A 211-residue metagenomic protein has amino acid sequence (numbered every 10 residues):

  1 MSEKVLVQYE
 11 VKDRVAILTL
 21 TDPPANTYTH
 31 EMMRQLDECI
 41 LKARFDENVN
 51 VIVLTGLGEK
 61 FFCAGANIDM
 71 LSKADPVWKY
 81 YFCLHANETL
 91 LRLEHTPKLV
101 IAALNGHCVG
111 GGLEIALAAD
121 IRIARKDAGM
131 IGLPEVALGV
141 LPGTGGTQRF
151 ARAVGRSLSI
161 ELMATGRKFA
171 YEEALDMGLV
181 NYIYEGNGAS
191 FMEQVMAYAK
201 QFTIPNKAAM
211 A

Functional and structural regions predicted by a protein language model:
M1-T55, L91: Conserved CoA-thioester-binding segment of acyl-CoA-metabolizing enzymes
L18, L54, N67, I115-L117 (+1 more regions): Hydrophobic/aromatic residues within transmembrane alpha-helices of multi-pass small-molecule transporters
Q35, G56-T89, C108: Glycine- (often His-adjacent) and acidic-residue-rich active-site loop that binds/positions the CoA thioester
C39, H85-P97: Catalytic-core regions built around general acid/base machinery
T89, L93, A103, V109-M163 (+1 more regions): CoA-thioester-processing core
K98, D120-R122, L179: Structural loop-to-beta junction motif characteristic of Rossmann-like glycosyltransferase folds
I121, E161, T165-R167, E173 (+1 more regions): Well-ordered beta-strand positions
A124-G129, Y171, V180-A211: C-terminal long alpha-helix characteristic of the crotonase
